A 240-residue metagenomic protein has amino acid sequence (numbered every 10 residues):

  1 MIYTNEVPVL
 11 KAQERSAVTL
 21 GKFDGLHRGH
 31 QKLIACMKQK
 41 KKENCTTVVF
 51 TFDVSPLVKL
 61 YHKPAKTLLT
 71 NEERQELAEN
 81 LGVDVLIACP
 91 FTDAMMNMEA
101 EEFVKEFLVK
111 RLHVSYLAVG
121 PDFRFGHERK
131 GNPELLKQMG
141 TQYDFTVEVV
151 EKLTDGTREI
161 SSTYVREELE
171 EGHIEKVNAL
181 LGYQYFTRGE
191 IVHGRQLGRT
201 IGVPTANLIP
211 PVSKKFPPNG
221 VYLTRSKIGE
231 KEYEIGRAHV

Functional and structural regions predicted by a protein language model:
M1-P8: Short acidic-hydrophobic, aromatic-tinged amphipathic segments that line or gate anion-handling sites
P8-A12, D93-M96, T154-R158: A short acidic, often aromatic-flanked loop/helix-cap motif at beta-alpha or helix-coil junctions that lines enzyme
V9-N71: N-terminal catalytic cores of NTP/NDP-binding nucleotidyl/phosphoryl-transfer enzymes
N44-V48, V85, T146: Residues at the starts of beta-strands that form the adenosine-phosphate
V58-P121, F125-Y143: N-terminal Rossmann-like or analogous alpha/beta NTP/dinucleotide-binding catalytic cores that position adenine
K105, V109-R237: Active-site cores that bind ATP or allylic diphosphates and position pyrophosphate for catalysis
